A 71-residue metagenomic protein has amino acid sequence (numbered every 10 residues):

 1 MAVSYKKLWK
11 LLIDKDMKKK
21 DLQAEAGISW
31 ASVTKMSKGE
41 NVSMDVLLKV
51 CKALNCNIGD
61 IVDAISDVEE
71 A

Functional and structural regions predicted by a protein language model:
M1-K20: A short, Lys/Arg-rich alpha-helix, primarily the initiator
A2, K10-L11, K35, V62-A71: Short, charged recognition helix plus adjacent turn of helix-turn-helix-like nucleic-acid-binding domains
W9, K20, T34, L48 (+1 more regions): Residues within the helices of the helix-turn-helix
L12, Q23, C51: The alpha-helix within a helix-turn-helix
D16-T34: Short alpha-helical DNA-recognition segment
E40-K52: Short, basic-rich loop-to-helix N-cap that marks the start of a DNA-contacting helix
